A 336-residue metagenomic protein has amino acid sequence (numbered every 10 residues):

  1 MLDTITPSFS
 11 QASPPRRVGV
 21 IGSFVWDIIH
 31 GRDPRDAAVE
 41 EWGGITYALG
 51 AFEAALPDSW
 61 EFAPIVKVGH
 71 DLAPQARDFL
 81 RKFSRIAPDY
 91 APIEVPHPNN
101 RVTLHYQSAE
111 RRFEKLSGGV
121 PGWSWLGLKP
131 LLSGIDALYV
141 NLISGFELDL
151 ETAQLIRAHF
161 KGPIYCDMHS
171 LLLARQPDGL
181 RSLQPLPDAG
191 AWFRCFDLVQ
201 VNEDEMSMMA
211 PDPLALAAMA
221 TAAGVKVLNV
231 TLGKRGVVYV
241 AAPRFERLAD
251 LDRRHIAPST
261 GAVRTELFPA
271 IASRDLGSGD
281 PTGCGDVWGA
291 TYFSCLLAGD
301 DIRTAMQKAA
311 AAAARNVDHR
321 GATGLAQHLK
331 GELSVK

Functional and structural regions predicted by a protein language model:
L2-V18, P185, L214-K336: Conserved phosphate-binding/catalytic region of the ribokinase-like
P14-V18, W26-R35, V39, A54-L142 (+3 more regions): Conserved N-terminal subdomain of the carbohydrate kinase-like
G22, V66-V68, M168, L232: Short beta-strand/turn micro-motifs composed of small residues that flank or help shape donor/cofactor-binding pockets
I45-A51: Short amphipathic alpha-helix
P98-T103, L173-P177, L276-P281: Short, charged, surface-exposed secondary-structure boundary motifs
T103-R111, G179-S182, G283-C284: Short, surface-exposed amphipathic charged segments that create phosphate/polyanion-binding patches used for binding
A137, L142-M219, V225-K226, V230 (+2 more regions): Conserved beta-alpha-beta core of the PfkB/ribokinase-like small-molecule kinase fold
